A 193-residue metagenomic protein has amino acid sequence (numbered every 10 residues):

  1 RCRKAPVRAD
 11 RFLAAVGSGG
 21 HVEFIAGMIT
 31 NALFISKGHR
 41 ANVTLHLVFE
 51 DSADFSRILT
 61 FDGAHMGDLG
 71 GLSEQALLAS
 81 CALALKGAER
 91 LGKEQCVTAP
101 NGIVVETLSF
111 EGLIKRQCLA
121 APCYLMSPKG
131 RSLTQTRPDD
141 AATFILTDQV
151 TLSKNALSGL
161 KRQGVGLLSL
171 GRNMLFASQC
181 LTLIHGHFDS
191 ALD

Functional and structural regions predicted by a protein language model:
R1-L125: RNA substrate-binding interface of SAM-dependent RNA methyltransferases
C2, T147-D148, G171: Conserved residues at beta->alpha junctions
L13-A14, T60-D62, P138-D140, G159-K161: Short, glycine/charged-enriched secondary-structure capping and boundary segments
H46, P122-M126, A142-F144, G166-L168: Hydrophobic/aromatic beta-strand patches that form the interior of the parallel beta-sheet core in alpha/beta enzyme
L113, R131-L133, M174-F176: A short acidic, often aromatic-flanked loop/helix-cap motif at beta-alpha or helix-coil junctions that lines enzyme
L119-A120, D139-A141, G186: Short glycine/proline-enriched coil/turn segments at helix->beta-strand junctions
S127-A156: Strongly charged, low-complexity linkers/loops
K154-D193: Structured adenosyl-cofactor binding patch, chiefly the S-adenosyl-L-methionine
